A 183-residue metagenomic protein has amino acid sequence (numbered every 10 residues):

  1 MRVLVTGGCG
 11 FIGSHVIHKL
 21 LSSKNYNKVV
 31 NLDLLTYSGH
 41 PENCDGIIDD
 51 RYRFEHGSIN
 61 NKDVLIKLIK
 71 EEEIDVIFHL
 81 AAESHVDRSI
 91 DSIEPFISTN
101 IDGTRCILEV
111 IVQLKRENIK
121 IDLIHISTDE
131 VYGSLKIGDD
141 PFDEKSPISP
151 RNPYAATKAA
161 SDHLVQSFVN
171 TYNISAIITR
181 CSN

Functional and structural regions predicted by a protein language model:
M1-S182: N-terminal Rossmann-like NAD(P)+-binding domain of SDR-like oxidoreductases, especially those catalyzing
